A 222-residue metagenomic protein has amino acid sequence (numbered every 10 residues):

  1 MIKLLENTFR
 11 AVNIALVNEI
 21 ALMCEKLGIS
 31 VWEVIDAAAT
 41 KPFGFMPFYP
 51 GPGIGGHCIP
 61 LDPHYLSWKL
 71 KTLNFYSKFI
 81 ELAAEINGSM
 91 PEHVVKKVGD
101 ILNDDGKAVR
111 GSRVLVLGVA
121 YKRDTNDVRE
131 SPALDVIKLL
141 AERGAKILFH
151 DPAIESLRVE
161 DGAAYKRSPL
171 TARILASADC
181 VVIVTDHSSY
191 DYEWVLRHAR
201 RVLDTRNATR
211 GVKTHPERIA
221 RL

Functional and structural regions predicted by a protein language model:
M1-L222: Structural/interface elements that position substrates and couple domains in central-metabolism enzymes
